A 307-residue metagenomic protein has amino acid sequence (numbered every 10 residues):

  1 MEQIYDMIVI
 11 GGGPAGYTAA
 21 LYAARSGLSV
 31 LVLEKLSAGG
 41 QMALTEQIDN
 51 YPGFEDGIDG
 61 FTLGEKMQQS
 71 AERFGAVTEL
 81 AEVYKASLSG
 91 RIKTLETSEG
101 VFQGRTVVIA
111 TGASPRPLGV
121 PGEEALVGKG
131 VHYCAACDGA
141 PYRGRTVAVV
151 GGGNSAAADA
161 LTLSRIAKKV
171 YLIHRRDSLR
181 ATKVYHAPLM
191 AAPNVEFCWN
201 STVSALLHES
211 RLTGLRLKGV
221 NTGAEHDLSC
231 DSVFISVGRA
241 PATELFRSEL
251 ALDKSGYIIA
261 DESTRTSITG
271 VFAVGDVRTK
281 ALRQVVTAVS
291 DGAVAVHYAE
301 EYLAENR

Functional and structural regions predicted by a protein language model:
I4-D6, L80-A81, R143-R145, N200 (+2 more regions): Phosphate-coordination loops involved in phosphoryl transfer and adenosine-cofactor binding
Y5-F74, A157-K183, D253: Beta1-alpha1 glycine-rich phosphate/pyrophosphate-binding loop at the start of Rossmann-like nucleotide-binding domains
G12, T111-G112, V237: Glycine-rich, N-terminal phosphate-binding loop of Rossmann-like dinucleotide-binding domains
A71-G90, L95-E96, V101-F102, S164-E262 (+1 more regions): A Rossmann-like FAD-binding core segment of flavoenzymes
T78-R143, V147, G152: Glycine/small-residue-rich loop that forms an oxyanion/phosphate-binding "nest" at active or ligand-binding sites
G119, A125-P141, V237-T287, D291-V294 (+1 more regions): FAD-site-proximal beta/loop scaffold in flavoenzymes
